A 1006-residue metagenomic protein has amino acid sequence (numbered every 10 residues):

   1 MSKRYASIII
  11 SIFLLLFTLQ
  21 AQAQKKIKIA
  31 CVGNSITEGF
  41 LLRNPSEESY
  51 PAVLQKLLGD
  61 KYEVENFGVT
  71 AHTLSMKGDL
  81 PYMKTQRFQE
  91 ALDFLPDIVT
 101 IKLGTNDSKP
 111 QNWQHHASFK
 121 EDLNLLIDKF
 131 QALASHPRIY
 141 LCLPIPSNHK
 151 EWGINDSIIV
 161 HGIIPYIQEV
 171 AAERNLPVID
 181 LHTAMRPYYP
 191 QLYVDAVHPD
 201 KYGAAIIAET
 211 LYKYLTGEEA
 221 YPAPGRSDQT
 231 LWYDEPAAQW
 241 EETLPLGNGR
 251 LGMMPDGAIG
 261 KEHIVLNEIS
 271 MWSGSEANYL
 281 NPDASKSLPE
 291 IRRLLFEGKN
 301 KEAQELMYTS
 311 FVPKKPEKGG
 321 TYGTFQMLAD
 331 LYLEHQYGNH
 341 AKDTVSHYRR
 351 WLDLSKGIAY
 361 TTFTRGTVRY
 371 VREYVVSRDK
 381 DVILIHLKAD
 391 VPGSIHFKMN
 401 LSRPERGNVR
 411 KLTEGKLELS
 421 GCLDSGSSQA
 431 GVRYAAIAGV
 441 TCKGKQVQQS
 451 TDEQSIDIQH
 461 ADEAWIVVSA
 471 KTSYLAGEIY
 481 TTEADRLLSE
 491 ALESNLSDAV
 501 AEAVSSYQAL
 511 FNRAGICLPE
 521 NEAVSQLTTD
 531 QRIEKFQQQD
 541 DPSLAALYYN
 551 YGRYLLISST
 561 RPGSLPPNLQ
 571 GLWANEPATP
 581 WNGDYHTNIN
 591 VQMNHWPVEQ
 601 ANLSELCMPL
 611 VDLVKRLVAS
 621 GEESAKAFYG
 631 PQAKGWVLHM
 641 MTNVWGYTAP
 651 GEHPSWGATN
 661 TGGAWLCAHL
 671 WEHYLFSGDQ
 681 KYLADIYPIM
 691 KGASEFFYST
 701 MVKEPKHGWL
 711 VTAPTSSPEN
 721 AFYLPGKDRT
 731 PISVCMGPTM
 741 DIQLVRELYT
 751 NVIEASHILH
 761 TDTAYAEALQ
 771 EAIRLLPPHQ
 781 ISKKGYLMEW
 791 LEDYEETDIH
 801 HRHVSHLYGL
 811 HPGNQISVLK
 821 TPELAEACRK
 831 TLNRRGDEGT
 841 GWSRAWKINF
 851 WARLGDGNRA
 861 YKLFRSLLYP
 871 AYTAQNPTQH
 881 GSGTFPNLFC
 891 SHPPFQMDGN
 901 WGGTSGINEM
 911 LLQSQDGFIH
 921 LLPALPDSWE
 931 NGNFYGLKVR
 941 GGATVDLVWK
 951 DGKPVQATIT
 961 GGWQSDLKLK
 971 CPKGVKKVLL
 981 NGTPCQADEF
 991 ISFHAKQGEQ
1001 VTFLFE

Functional and structural regions predicted by a protein language model:
M1-Q24, P222: Bacterial Sec-dependent N-terminal signal peptides
K25-C31, I36-N124, K150, I158: Conserved SGNH/GDSL esterase-like catalytic core that processes O-acyl groups on lipids and polysaccharides
K28-G33, E63-G68, I98-L103, R138-L143 (+13 more regions): Structural recognition of the beta-strand scaffold that forms the well-ordered cores of secreted hydrolase catalytic
L42, P144-A220: Catalytic His-Asp segment of secreted/periplasmic serine-dependent ester chemistry enzymes
K102-N106, K129-G162: Active-site segments of SGNH/GDSL-like serine hydrolases that catalyze O-acetyl group transfer/hydrolysis on lipids
P222-P654, T661, L670-Y674, S694 (+11 more regions): Aromatic-residue-lined binding/catalytic grooves and analogous aromatic/hydrophobic interfacial grooves in multimeric
E672-S677, K681, A693-K703, Y765-T797 (+3 more regions): Non-catalytic carbohydrate-binding regions of carbohydrate-active enzymes
G692, F696-A755: Acidic/histidine-rich catalytic neighborhood
